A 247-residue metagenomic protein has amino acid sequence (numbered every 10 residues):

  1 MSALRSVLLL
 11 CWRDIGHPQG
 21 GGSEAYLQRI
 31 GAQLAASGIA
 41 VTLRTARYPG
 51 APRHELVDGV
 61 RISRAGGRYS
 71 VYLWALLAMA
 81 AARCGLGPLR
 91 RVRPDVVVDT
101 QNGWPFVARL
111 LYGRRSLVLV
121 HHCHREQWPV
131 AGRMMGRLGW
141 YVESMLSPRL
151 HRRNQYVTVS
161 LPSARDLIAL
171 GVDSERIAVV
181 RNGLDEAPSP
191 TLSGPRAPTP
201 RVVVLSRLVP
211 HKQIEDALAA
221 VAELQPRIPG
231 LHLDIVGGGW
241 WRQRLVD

Functional and structural regions predicted by a protein language model:
L4, R13-H17, Q33-S70, G239: N-terminal strand-loop element at the rim of the active site of nucleotide-sugar-dependent glycosyltransferases
S6-V7, V96-D99, L111-P129, M135-G136 (+1 more regions): Active-site proximal beta-strand in glycosyltransferases
R64-G66, A82-F106, Y112, L117: Short N-terminal targeting/anchoring amphipathic segment
M134-V159, R165: Membrane-proximal helix-turn-helix segments that form the acceptor-binding/catalytic region of lipid-linked
V157, S193-E223, D234: Conserved donor-binding/catalytic core segment of Leloir-type glycosyltransferases
P162, V180-G183: Carbohydrate-associated surface elements
E186-P188, V209-I214, L224-I228, W240-R242: A short, basic/aromatic alpha-helical/loop segment that forms part of the nucleotidyl-sugar donor-binding site
L205, H232-L245: Glycosyltransferase donor-sugar binding loop
